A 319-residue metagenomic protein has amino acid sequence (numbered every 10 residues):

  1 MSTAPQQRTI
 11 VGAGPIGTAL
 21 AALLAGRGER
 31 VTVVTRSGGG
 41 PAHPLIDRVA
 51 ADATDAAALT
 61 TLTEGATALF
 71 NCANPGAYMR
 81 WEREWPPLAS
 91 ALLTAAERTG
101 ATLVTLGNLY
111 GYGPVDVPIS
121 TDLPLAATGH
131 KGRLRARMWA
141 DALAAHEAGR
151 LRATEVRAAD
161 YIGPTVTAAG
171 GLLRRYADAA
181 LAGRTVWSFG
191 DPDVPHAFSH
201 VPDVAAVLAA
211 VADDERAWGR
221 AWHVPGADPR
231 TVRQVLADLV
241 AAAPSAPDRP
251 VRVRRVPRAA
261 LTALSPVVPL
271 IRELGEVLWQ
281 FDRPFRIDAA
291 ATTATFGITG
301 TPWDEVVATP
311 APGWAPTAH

Functional and structural regions predicted by a protein language model:
G39-G40, L45-R98: NAD(P)H-binding glycine-rich loop region in Rossmannoid oxidoreductase-like domains and their noncatalytic homologs
A89-R137, T154: Conserved Rossmann-fold NAD(P)-dependent oxidoreductase catalytic core, especially the SDR/UDP-sugar
N108, A140-T165: Conserved beta-loop-beta element that borders a ligand/cofactor-binding pocket
A136, G163-R175, A210-W222, S245-R249: Glycine/proline-rich active-site loop of Rossmann-fold NAD(P)-dependent oxidoreductases
Y176-S199: A conserved pocket-lining segment of Rossmann-fold NAD(P)-dependent short-chain dehydrogenase/reductase
P195-P202, W222-A242, R255-T262, T301: Substrate-binding strand-loop-helix patch in Rossmann-like NAD(P)-dependent oxidoreductase/epimerase domains
L236-R286, H319: Terminal hydrophobic/aromatic helix or amphipathic segment near a protein terminus
A291-T293, G300-H319: Amphipathic terminal alpha-helices
